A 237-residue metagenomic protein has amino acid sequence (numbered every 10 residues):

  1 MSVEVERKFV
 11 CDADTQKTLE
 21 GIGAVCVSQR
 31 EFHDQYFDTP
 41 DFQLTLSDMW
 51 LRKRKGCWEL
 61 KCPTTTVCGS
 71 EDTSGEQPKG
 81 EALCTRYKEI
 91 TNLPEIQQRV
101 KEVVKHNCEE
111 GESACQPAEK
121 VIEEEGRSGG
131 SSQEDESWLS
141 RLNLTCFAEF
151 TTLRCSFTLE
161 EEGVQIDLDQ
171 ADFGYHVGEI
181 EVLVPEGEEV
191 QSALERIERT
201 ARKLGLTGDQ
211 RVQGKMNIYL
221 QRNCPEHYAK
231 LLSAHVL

Functional and structural regions predicted by a protein language model:
S2, C11-Q29, Q43-T45, W50-E160 (+1 more regions): Charged surface patches that recognize polyanionic ligands
S2, G163, F173-V177: Coil-to-beta-strand transition motifs
R7-F9, I180: A structural signal for short, well-ordered beta-strand segments
Q29-D41: A cross-kingdom feature marking solvent-exposed beta-strand/loop segments within repeated, beta-rich binding/scaffold
R52-R54, D169-F173, L183: Short beta-strand micro-motifs enriched in acidic
W58-L60, H176-P185: Intrinsically disordered, low-complexity regulatory segments enriched in Ser/Thr/Pro and charged residues
L159-D169: Short amphipathic beta-strand starts and helix->beta connectors
P185-L237: Acidic/polar low-complexity flexible segments
